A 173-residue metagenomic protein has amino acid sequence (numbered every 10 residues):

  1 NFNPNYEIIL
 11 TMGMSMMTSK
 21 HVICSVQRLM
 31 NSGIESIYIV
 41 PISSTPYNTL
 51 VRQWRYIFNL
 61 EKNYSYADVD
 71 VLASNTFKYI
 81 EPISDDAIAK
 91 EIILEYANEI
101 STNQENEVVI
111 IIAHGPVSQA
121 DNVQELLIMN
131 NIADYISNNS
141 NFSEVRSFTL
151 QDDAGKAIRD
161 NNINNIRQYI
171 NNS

Functional and structural regions predicted by a protein language model:
N1-S173: Extended amphipathic ligand-handling, pore-lining, and cofactor/metal-binding catalytic surfaces
